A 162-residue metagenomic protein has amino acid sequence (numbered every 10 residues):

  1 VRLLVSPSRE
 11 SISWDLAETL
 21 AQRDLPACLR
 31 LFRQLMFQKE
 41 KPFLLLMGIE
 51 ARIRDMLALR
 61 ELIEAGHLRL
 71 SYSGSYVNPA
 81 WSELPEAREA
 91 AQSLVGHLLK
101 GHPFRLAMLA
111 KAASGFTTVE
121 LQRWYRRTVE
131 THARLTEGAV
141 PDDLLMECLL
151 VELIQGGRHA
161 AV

Functional and structural regions predicted by a protein language model:
V1-S11, T19: Long, charge-dense, solvent-exposed interaction surfaces that engage phosphate-rich ligands
I12-D15, T19, A27-V162: C-terminal alpha-helical interaction modules of replication/initiation AAA+ assemblies
